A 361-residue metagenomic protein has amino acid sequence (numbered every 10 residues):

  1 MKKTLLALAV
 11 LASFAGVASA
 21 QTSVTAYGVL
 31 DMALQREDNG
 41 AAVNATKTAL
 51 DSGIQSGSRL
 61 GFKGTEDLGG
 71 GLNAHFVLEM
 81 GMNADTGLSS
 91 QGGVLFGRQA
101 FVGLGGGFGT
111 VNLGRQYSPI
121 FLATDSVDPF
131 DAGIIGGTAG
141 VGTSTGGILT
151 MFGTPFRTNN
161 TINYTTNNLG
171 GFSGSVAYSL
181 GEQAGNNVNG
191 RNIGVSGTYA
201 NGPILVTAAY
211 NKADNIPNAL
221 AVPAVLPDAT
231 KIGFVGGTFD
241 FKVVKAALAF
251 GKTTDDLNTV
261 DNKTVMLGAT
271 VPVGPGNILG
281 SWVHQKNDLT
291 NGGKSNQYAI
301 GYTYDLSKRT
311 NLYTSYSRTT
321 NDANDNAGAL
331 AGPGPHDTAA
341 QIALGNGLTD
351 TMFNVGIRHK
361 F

Functional and structural regions predicted by a protein language model:
M1-Q21: Gram-negative bacterial Sec-dependent N-terminal signal peptides
T4, T22-G28, E66, G70-A74 (+11 more regions): Outer-envelope beta-barrel architecture signal
A9, G61-K63, F101-G103, N163-T165 (+6 more regions): Outer-membrane beta-barrel architecture
T22-R36, K47-G181, N189-R191, T198-L205: Outer membrane beta-barrel
Y27-A33, V77-E79, G114-Q116, S175-S179 (+6 more regions): Transmembrane beta-strands of outer-membrane beta-barrel proteins
A42-I54, S89-G97, F152-T154, A184-R191 (+5 more regions): Replace "Gram-negative outer membrane beta-barrel proteins" with "bacterial and organellar outer membrane beta-barrel
G194-Y304, S317-R318: Detector for outer-membrane/organellar transmembrane beta-barrel domains, recognizing the amphipathic beta-strand
G345-F361: Outer-membrane beta-barrel "beta-signal"
